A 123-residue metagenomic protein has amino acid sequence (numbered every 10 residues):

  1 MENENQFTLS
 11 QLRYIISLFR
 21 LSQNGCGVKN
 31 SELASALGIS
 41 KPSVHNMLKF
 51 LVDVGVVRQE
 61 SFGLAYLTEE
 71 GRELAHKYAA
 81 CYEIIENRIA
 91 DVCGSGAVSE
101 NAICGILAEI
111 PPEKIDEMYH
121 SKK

Functional and structural regions predicted by a protein language model:
M1-I15: Short alpha-helical segments that sit at the start of domains
S31-A36: A short alpha-helical element within helix-turn-helix/winged-helix DNA-binding domains across DNA-binding proteins
P42: Key DNA-contact positions within bacterial/archaeal DNA-binding proteins
L48-K49: Short, hydrophobic-biased segments on the C-terminal half of alpha helices that form "recognition helices"
V52-F62: A short, conserved structural fragment
G63-C81: Basic, amphipathic "hinge/linker" alpha-helix immediately C-terminal to the N-terminal HTH DNA-binding motif
E83-K122: Amphipathic alpha-helical dimerization/coiled-coil segments that flank or bridge DNA-binding/regulatory modules
